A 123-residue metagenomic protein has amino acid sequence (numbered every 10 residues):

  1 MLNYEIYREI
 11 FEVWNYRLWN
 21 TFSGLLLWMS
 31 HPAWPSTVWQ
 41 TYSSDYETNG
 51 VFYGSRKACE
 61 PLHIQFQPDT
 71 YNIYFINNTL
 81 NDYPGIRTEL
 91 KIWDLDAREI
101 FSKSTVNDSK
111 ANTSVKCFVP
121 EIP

Functional and structural regions predicted by a protein language model:
M1-P84: Substrate-binding clefts and catalytic carboxylate motifs of secreted carbohydrate-active enzymes
G85-P123: Intrinsically disordered, low-complexity Pro/Gly/Ser/Thr-rich segments with frequent PxxP/GP/PP motifs and embedded
